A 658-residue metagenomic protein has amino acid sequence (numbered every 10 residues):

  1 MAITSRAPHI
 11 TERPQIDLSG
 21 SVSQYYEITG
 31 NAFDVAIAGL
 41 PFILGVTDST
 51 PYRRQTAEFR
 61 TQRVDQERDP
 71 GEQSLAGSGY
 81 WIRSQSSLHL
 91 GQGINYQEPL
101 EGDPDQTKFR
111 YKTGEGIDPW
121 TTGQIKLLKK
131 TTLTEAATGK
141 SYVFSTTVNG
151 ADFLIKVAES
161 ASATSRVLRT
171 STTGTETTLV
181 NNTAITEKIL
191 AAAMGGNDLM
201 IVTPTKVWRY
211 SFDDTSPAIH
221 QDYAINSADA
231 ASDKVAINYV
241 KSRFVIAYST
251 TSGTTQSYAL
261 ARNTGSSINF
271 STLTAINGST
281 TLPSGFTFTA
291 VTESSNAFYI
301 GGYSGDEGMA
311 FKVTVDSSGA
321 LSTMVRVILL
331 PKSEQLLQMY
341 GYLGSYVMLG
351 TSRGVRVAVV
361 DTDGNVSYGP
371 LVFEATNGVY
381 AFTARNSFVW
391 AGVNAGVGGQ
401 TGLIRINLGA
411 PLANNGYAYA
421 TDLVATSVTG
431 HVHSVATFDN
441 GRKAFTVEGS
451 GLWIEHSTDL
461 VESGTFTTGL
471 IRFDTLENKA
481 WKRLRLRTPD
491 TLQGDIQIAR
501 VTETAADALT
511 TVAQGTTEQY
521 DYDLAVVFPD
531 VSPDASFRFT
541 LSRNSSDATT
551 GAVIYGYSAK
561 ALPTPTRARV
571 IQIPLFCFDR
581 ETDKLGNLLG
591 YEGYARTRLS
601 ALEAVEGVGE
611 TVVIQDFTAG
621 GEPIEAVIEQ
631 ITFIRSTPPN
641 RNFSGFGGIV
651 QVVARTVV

Functional and structural regions predicted by a protein language model:
A2-N182, D198, T205-D213, A236-Y239 (+9 more regions): N-terminal beta-propeller domains
S5-T11, I16, F33, A38 (+10 more regions): Non-cytosolic beta-sandwich-type ligand-binding/adhesion modules
T134-A151, T183-N197, I225-S242, S279-S295 (+3 more regions): Repeated scaffold domains used in trafficking and secretory/extracellular systems, primarily beta-propellers
T177-N182, A218-N226, I268-S279, L321-L329 (+4 more regions): Beta-propeller fold detector
V325-R326, V432-T437, Q519-P529: Exposed aromatic-hydrophobic patches
Q335-R356, V372-L412, D474, R483: Loop/turn-rich, solvent-exposed surfaces of beta-rich toroidal or solenoidal domains
G430-T467: Blade-level signature of beta-propeller repeat domains, shared across WD40, Kelch, NHL, RCC1 and BNR/Asp-box propellers
L562-V658: Extracellular/virion structural assembly segments
